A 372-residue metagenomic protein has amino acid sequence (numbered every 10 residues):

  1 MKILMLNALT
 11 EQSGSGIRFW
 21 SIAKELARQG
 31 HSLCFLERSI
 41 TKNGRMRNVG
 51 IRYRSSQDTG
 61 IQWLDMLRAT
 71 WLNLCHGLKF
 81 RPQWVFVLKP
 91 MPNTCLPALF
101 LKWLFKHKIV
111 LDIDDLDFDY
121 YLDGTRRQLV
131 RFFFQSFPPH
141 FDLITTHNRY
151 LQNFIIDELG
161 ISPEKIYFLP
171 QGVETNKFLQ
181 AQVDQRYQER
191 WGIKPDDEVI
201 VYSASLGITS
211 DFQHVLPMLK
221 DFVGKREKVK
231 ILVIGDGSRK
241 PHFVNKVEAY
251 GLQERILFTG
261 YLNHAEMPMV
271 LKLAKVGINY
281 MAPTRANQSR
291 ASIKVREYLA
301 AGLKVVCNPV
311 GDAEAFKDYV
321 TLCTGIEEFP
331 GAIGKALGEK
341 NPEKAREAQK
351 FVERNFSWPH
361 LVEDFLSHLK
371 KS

Functional and structural regions predicted by a protein language model:
L4, T145, I193-S210, V215-L219 (+1 more regions): Conserved donor-binding/catalytic core segment of Leloir-type glycosyltransferases
S13, S210, N263-V270, K275-L299 (+1 more regions): Nucleotide-sugar-dependent
I22-K24, R28, W71-L78, N93-L96 (+3 more regions): Membrane-proximal helix-turn-helix segments that form the acceptor-binding/catalytic region of lipid-linked
Y150, G172: Carbohydrate-associated surface elements
L179-I193: A short helix/loop element that forms part of the nucleotide-sugar donor recognition site in Leloir-type
P241-P268: Nucleotide-activated donor-binding/catalytic signature segment of Leloir-type glycosyltransferases, i.e., the conserved
E314-K335: Change "using UDP/GDP/dTDP sugars" to "using nucleotide sugars
G338-K370: A charged, aromatic-enriched C-terminal amphipathic alpha-helix characteristic of glycosyltransferases across folds
